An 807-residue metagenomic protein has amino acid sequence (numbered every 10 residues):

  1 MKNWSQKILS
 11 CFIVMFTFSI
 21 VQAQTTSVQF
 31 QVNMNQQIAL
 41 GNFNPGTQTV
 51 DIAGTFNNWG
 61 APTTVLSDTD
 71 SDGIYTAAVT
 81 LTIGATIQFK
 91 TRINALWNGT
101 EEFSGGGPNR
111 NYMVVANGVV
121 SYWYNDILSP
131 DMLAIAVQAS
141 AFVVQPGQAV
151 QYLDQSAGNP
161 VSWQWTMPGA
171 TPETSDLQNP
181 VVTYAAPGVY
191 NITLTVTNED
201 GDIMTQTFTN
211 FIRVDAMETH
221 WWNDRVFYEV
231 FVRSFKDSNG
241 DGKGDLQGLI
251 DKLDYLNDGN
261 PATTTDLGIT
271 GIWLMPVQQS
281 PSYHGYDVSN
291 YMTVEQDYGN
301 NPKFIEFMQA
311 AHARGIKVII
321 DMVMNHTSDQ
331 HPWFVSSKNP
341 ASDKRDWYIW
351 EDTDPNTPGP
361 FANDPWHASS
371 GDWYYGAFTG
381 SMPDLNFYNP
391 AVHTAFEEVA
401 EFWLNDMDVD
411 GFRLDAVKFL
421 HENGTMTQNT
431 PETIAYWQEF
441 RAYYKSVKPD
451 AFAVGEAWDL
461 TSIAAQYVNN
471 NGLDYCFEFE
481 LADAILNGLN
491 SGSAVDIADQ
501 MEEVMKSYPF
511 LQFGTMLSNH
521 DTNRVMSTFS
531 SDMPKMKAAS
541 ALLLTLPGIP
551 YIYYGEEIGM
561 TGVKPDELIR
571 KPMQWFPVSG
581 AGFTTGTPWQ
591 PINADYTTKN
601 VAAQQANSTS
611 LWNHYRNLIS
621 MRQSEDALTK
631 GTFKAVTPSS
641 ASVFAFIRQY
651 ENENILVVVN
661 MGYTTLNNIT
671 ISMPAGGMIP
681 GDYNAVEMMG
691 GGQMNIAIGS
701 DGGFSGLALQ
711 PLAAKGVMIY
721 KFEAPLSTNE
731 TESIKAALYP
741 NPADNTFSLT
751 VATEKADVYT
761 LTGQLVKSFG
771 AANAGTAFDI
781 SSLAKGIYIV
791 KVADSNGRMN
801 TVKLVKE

Functional and structural regions predicted by a protein language model:
M1-N3, L9-C11, S19-Q22, Q164 (+3 more regions): C-terminal outer-membrane/trafficking sorting elements
G41-G84, N94-V115, L253: Aromatic-rich carbohydrate-binding modules that target alpha-glucans
D126-H220: Extracellular/lumenal mature domains of secreted and surface-exposed proteins
D131-S140, F722-P742: Residue-level detector of functionally pivotal "anchor" positions at catalytic/ligand-binding pockets or at interdomain
V214-T394, E401, V417-T461: Acidic/aromatic-lined carbohydrate-recognition and catalytic surfaces of CAZymes acting on diverse glycans
W222, Y444-V447, D459, V468 (+4 more regions): Loop/helix patches that line or flank the sugar-binding groove of alpha-linked glycan CAZymes
S328-K338, F452-N487, M560-L568: Substrate-binding cleft/loops of secretory-pathway carbohydrate-active enzymes
G699-P725: C-terminal beta-strand-rich structural cap/linker in extracellular carbohydrate-active enzymes
